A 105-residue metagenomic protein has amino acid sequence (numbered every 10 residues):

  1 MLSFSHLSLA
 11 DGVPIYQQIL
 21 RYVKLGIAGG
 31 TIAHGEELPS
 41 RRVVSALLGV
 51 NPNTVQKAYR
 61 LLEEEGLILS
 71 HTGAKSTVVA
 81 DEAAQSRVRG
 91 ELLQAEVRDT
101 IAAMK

Functional and structural regions predicted by a protein language model:
M1-E37, V43, A84, V88-K105: Extreme N-terminal segment that seeds HTH/winged-HTH DNA-binding domains in transcriptional regulators
L25, K57, L61: Alpha-helical DNA-recognition elements
E37-L38, L67-V78, E82-A83: Short, Lys/Arg-rich nucleic-acid/phosphate-binding segment
E37-L48, L62: A short alpha-helical element within helix-turn-helix/winged-helix DNA-binding domains across DNA-binding proteins
